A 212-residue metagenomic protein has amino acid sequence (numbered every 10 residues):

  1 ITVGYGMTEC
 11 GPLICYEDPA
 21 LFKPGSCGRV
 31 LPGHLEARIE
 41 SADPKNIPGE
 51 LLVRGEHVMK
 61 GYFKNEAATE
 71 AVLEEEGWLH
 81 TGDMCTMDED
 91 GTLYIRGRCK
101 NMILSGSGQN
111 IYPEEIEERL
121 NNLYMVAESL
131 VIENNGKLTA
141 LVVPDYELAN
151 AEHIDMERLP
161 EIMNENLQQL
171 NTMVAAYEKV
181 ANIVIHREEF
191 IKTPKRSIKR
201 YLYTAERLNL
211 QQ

Functional and structural regions predicted by a protein language model:
I1-K23, E36, A127: Gly/Ser/Thr-rich phosphate-binding loop
T2-C10, E56, Y62-F63, A140: Adenylate-forming
G6, G28, D83: Active-site glycine-centered loops adjacent to acidic/histidine catalytic or metal-binding residues that shape
G33, K45-S105, N122: Conserved ATP-binding/catalytic segment of the ANL
A37, G91, L120, A140 (+2 more regions): Residue-level signal for inorganic ion chemistry
E40, M84, E89, N122-Y146 (+1 more regions): C-terminal boundary motif of the adenylate-forming
V58, T92-N121, E147-R158, A175-V180: Adenylate-forming
I103, E128, G136, Q168-Q212: Conserved C-terminal "lid"/linker of ANL adenylate-forming enzymes
